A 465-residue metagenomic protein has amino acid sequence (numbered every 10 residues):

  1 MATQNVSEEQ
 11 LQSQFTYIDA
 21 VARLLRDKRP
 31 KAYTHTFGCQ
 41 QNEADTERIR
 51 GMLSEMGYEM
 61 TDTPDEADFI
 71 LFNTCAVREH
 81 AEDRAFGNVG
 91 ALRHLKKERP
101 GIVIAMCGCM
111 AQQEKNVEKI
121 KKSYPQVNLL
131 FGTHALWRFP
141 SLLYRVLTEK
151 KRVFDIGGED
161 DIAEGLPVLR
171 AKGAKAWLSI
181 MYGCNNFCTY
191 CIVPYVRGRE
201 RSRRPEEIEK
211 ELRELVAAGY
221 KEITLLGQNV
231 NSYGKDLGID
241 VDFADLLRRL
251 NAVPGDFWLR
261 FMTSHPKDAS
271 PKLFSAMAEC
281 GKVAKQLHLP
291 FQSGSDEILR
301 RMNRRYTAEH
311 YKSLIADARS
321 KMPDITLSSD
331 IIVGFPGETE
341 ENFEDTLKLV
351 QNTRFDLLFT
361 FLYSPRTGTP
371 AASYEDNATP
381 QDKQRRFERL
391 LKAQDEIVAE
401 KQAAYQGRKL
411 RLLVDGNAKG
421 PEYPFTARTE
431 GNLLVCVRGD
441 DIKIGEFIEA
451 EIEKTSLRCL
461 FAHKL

Functional and structural regions predicted by a protein language model:
M1-Y233, K272, L287, E309-S320 (+3 more regions): Proteins enriched for Cys/Gly/acidic motifs involved in redox and nucleic-acid/cofactor modification
A2, S373-L465: Terminal RNA-binding accessory module
N42, R78-A81, Q113, P266 (+3 more regions): Alpha-helix N-cap/loop-to-helix initiation residues
A76-V77, R197-G198, L237-D240, R300-Y306 (+1 more regions): Short glycine-enriched, charge-decorated loop/helix-capping segments at active-site entrances that position
G101-M106, K115, A217-E340, Q351: Conserved SAM/AdoMet-binding glycine-rich loop
A171-A174, C184-N186, V283, S293 (+5 more regions): Short flexible coil/turn linkers enriched for glycine and charged/polar residues that connect secondary-structure
C188, I208, L225, F261 (+7 more regions): Conserved, mostly hydrophobic/aromatic
E341-L347: Short, acidic/polar
